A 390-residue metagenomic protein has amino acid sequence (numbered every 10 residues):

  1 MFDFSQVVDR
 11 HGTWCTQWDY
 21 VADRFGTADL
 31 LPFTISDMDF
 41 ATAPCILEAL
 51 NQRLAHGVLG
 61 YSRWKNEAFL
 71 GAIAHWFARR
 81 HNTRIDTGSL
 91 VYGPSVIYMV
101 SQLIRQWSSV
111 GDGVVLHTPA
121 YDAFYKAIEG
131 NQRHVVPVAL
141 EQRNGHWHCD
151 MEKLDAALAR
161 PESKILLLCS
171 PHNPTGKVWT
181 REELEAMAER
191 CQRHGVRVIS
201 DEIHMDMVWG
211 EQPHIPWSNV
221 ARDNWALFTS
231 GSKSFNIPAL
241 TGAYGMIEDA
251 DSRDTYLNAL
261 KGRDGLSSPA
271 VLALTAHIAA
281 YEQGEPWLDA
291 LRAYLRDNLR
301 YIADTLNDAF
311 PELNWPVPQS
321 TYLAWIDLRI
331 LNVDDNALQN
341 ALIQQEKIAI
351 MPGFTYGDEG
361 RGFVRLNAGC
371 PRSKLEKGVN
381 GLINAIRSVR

Functional and structural regions predicted by a protein language model:
F2-S95, Q102, A280-E282, V389-R390: N-terminal small-domain helix-loop-helix segment of the aminotransferase-like
L59-E189, D206-A221, A226: Conserved core of the PLP fold type I
N131, R193-H194, E346, V389: Helix C-cap/helix->beta junction micro-motif
D223-R296, R387: Conserved core segment of the aminotransferase class I/II
I278, Y294-A303, W315-L328: Conserved glycine-rich beta-strand-loop-beta hairpin in the small C-terminal domain of fold type I
A341-I350, Y356-R390: PLP-dependent enzyme catalytic core of the Aspartate aminotransferase-like
